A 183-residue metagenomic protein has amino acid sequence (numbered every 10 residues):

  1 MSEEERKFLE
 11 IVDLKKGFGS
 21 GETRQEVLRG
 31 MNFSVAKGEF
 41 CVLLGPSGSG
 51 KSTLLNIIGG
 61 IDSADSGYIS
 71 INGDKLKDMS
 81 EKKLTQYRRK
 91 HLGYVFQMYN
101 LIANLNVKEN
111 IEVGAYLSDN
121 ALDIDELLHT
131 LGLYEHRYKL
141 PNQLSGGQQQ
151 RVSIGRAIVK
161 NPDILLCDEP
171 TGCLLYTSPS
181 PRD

Functional and structural regions predicted by a protein language model:
S2-F8: Primarily ABC-family ATPase nucleotide-binding module
F8-L9, L14-R182: ABC family nucleotide-binding domain
